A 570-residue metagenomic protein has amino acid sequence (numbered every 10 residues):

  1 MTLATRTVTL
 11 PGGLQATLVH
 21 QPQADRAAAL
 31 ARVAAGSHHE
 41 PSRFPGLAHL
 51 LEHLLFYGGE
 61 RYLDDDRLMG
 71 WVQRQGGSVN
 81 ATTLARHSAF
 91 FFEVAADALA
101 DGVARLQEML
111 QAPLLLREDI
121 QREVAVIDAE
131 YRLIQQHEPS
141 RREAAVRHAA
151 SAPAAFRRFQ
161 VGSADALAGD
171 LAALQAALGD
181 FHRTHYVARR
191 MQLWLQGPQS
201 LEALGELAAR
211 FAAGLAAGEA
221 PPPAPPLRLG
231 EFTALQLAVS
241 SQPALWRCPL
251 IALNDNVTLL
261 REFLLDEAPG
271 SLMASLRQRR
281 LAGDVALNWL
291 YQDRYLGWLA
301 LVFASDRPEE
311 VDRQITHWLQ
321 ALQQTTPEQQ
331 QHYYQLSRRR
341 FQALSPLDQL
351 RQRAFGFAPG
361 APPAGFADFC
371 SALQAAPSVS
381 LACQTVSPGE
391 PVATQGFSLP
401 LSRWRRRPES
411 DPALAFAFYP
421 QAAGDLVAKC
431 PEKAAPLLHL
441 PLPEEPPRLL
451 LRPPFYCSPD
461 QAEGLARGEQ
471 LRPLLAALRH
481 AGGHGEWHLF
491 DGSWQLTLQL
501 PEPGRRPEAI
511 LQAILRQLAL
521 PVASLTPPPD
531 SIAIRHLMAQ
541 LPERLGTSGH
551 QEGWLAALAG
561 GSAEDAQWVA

Functional and structural regions predicted by a protein language model:
M1-A85, A96-V187, P198-W298, A304-Q495 (+1 more regions): Mature, solvent-exposed C-terminal subdomains and processed small-chain segments of exported/organellar
A89-E93: Alpha-helical, coiled-coil/dimerization segments enriched in small aliphatic residues
R190: Exposed beta-strand and adjacent loop surfaces of beta-rich binding modules that mediate intermolecular recognition
